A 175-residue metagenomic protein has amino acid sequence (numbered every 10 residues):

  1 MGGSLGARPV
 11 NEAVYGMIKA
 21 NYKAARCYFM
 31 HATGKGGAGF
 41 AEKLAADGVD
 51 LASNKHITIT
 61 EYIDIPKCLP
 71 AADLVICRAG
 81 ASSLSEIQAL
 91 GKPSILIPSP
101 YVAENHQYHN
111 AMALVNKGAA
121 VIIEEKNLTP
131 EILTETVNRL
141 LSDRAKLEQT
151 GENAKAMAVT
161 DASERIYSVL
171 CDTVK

Functional and structural regions predicted by a protein language model:
M1-C77, Y108-M112, N116, I123-I132: Donor-nucleotide binding loops and adjacent catalytic segments primarily of GT-B fold Leloir glycosyltransferases
L69, I87-Q88, I95, V115: Short alpha-helix at the nucleotide-sugar/activated-sugar donor binding site of glycosyltransferases and closely
P70-S85, K92: Acidic donor-binding loop of glycosyltransferase active sites
D73-L74, G91-S99, A119: Structural loop-to-beta junction motif characteristic of Rossmann-like glycosyltransferase folds
S83, E104-A111: Short, glycine/polar-rich helix-capping loops at beta-to-alpha or helix-loop-helix junctions that flank or form
V137, L141-A145, L170-K175: Short, hydrophobic alpha-helical segments
K146-T160: A short, well-ordered alpha-helix in the C-terminal region of glycosyltransferases
V159-K175: C-terminal alpha-helical cap of glycosyltransferases
